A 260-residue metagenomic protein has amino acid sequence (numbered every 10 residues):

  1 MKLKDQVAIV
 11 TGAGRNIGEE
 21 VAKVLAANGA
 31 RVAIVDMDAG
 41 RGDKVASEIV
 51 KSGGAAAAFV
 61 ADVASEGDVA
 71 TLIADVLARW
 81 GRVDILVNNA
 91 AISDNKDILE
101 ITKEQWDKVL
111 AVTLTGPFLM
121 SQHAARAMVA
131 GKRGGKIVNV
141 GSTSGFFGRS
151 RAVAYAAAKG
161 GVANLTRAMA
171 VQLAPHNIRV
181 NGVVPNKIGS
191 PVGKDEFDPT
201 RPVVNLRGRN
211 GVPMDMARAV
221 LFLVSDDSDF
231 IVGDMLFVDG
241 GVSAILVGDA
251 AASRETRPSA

Functional and structural regions predicted by a protein language model:
L3-A33: Canonical Rossmann dinucleotide-binding motif of NAD(H)/NADP(H)-dependent dehydrogenases/reductases, specifically
V87, A174, R179, I231-G233: Short, small/polar-rich loop/turn modules that mediate ligand/substrate recognition or access, typified
D97-I98, Q105-L110, R201: Substrate-binding pocket helix/loop in short-chain dehydrogenase/reductase
S121, A158, T166: Active-site helix of classical SDR
R126, V171-P175, D229: Alpha-helical segment proximal to the catalytic Tyr-Lys
S142: Residue(s) in the substrate-gating loop at a strand-loop-helix junction that position the organic substrate next
F147, L221, V232-A260: Short C-terminal tail/terminal secondary-structure segment of NAD(P)H-dependent dehydrogenase/reductase domains
